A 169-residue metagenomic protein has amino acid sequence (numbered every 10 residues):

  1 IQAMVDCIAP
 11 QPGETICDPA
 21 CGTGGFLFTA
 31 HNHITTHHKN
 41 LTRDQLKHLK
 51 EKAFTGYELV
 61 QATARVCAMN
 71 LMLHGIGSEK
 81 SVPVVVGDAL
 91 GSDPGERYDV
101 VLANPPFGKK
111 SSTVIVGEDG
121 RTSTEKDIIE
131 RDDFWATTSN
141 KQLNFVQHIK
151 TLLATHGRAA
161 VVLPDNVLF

Functional and structural regions predicted by a protein language model:
I1-A103, G108-S112, D119, L143 (+1 more regions): Conserved S-adenosyl-L-methionine
L41, A68, I128, F134-A136: Short secondary-structure boundary micro-motifs
L46-K47, T124-R131, A160-L163: A compositional/structural signature marking long, glycine- and acidic/polar-rich segments with frequent tryptophans
K52, D133-F134: Residue-level detector of alpha-helix boundaries and kinks
L59-V66, F134-F169: Conserved Class I SAM-dependent methyltransferase catalytic core
S112-D133: A mobile, often basic/glycine-rich helix-loop segment that functions as the active-site lid/recognition loop
